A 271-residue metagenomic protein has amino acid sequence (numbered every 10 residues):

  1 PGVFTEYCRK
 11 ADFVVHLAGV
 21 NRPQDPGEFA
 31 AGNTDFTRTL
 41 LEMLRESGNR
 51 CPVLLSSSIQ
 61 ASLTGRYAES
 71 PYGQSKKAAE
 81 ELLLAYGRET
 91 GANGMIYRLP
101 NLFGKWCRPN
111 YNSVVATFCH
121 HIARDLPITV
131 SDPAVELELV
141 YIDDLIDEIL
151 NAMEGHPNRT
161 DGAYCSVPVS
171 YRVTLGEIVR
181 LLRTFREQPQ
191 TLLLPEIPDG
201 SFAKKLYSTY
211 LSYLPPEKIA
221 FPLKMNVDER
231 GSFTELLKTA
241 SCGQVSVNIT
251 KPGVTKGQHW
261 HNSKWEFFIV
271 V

Functional and structural regions predicted by a protein language model:
G2-T39, M43-S47, Q60-Y67: NAD(P)H-binding glycine-rich loop region in Rossmannoid oxidoreductase-like domains and their noncatalytic homologs
R38-E80, A85-T90, M95-Y97: Conserved Rossmann-fold NAD(P)-dependent oxidoreductase catalytic core, especially the SDR/UDP-sugar
E69, P100-P109, D132-V140, S166-Y171: Glycine-rich "substrate-gating" loop/helix at the edge of Rossmann-like oxidoreductase active sites
E81-W106, H120, L126-V135, T160: Conserved beta-loop-beta element that borders a ligand/cofactor-binding pocket
C107-T117, A134-E154, G176-R180: Substrate-positioning beta->alpha
N151-M225: Mid/C-terminal beta-alpha module of Rossmann-like enzyme folds, strongest in SDR-family dehydrogenases/epimerases
C165, S263-V271: Glycine- and acidic-residue-biased ligand/ion/polar-headgroup-sensing regions
I219-W265: A short glycine-rich, His/Asp/Glu-containing loop-to-beta-strand
